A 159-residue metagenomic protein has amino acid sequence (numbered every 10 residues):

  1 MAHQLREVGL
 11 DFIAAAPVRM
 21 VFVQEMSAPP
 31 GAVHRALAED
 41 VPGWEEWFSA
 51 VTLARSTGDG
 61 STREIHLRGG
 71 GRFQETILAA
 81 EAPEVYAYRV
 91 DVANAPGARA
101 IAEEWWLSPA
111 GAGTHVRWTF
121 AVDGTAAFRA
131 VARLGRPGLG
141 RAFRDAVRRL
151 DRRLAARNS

Functional and structural regions predicted by a protein language model:
M1-G58: Hydrophobic ligand-binding cavity/cleft-lining segments
H3, A14, V92-D145, R152: Beta-strand/loop substructures that line and gate deep hydrophobic ligand-binding cavities in soluble
V23, T76, A102-W106: Short, surface-exposed charged micro-motifs
E25, P42-E46, T52-P96, H115 (+1 more regions): Glycine-rich portal/gate segments that line the openings of hydrophobic small-molecule binding cavities
A28-P30, E81, A110-A112: Short loop segments at secondary-structure junctions
A32-H34, G60-E64, A100-P109: Short, mixed-charge, low-aromatic patches
